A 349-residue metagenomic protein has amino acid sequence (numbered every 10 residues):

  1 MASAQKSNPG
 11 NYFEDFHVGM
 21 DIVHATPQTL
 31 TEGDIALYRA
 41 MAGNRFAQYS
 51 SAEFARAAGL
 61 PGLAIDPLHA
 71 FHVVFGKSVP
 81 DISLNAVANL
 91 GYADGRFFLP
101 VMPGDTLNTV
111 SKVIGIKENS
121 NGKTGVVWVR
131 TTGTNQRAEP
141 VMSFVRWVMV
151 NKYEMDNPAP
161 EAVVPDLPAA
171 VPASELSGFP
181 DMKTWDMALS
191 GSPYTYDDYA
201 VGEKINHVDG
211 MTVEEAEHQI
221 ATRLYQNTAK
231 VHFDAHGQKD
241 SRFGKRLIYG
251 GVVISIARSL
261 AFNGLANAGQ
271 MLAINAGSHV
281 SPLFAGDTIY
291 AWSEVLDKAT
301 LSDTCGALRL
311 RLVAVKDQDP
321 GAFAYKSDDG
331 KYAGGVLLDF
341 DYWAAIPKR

Functional and structural regions predicted by a protein language model:
A2-L90, K152-V171, L176, P180-I274 (+2 more regions): Hot-dog-fold acyl-thioester-processing enzymes
A2-V18, V101-F179, T184, A285 (+1 more regions): HotDog/MaoC-like acyl-thioester-processing domains
Y38, Y92, L107-S111, V127 (+5 more regions): Short, structured motif recognition centered on aromatic/hydrophobic residues
A88-L99, V113-G115, Q270-S281, L296: A cross-kingdom feature marking solvent-exposed beta-strand/loop segments within repeated, beta-rich binding/scaffold
